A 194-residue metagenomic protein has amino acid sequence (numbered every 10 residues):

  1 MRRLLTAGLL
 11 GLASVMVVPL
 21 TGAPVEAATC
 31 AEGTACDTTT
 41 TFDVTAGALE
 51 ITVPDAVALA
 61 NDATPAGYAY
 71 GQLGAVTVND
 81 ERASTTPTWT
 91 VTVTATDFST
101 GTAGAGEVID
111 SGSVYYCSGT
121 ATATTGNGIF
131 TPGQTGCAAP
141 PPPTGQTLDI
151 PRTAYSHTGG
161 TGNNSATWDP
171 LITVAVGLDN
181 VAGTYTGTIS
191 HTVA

Functional and structural regions predicted by a protein language model:
M1-E26: Secretory targeting and sorting signals
V25-T131, Q146-A194: N-terminal small/polar-rich segments of proteins
C137-P140: N-terminal secretory leader/proregion of peptide precursors and effectors
